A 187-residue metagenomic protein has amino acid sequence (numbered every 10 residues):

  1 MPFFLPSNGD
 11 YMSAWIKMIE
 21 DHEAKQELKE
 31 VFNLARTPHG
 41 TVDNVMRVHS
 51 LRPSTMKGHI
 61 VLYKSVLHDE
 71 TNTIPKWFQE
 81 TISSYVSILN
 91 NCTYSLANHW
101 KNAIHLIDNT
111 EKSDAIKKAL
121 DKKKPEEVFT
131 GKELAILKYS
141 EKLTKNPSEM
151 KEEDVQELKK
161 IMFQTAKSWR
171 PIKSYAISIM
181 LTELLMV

Functional and structural regions predicted by a protein language model:
P2-V187: Hydrophobic alpha-helical segments
